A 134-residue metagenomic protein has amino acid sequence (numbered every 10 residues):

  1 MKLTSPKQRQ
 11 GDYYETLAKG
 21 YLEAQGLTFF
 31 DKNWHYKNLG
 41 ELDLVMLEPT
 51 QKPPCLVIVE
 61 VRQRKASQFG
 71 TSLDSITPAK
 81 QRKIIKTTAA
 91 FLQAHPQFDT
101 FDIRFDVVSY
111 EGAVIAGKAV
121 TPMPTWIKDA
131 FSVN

Functional and structural regions predicted by a protein language model:
M1-N33: Acidic-basic catalytic patches of nuclease active cores, encompassing PD-(D/E)XK and other metal-cofactor nuclease
L22, L42-E48, K52-K65, I84: Conserved catalytic cores of phosphodiester-cleaving nucleases, focusing on short active-site segments
H35, L47-P49, Y110-G112: A generic structural motif
K37-G40: Short acidic/glycine-enriched loop/turn segments that link adjacent beta-strands
R64-T88: Mg2+/Mn2+-dependent nuclease catalytic core
I85-Q97: Metal-dependent nuclease catalytic cores in nucleic-acid-processing enzymes, especially RNase H-like/related
A94-N134: Domain-level recognition of nuclease-like catalytic cores that cleave nucleotide substrates
